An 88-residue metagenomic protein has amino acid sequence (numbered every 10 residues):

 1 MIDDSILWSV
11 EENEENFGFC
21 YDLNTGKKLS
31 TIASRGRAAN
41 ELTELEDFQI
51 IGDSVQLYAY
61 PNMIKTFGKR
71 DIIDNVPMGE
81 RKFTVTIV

Functional and structural regions predicted by a protein language model:
M1-G18: Beta-strand-rich domains and repeat architectures in extracellular enzymes and scaffolds, especially beta-propellers
E11-E12, D22, A59: Acidic/polar residues at beta-strand termini and the immediately following turn/coil
N16-G18, N62-F67: Repetitive beta-architecture junctions, highlighting loop-to-beta-strand starts across blade-like repeats
F19-Y21, E41-T43, G68-K69: A short, polar/proline- and glycine-enriched secondary-structure boundary/capping micro-motif
L23-T25, R70-I73: Short loop/turn segments that connect beta-strands within beta-propeller blades
K27-I64, V76-I87: Blade-loop segments of beta-propeller domains
